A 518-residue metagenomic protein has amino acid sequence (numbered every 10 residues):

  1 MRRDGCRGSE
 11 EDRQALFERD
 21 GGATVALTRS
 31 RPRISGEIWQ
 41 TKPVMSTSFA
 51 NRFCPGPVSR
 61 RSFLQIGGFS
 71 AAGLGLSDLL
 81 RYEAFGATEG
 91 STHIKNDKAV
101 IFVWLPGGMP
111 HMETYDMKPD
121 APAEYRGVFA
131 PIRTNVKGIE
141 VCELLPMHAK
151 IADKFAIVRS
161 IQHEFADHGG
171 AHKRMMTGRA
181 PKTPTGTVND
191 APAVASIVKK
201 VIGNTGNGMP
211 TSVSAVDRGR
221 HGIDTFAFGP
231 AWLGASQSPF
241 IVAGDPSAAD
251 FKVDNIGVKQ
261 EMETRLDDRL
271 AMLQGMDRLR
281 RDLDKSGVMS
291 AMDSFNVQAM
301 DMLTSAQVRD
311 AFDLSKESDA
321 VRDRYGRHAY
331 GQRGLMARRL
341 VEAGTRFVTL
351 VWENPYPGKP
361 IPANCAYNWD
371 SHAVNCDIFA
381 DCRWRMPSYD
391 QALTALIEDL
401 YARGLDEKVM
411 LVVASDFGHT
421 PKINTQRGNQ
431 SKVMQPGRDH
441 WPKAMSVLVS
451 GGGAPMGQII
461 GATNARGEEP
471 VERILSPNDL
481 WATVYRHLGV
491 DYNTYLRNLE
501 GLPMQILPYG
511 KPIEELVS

Functional and structural regions predicted by a protein language model:
D4, I34, I513-E515: Short, low-complexity polar/charged micro-motifs in intrinsically disordered terminal tails
G21-T24, T28, Q426: Alpha-helical transmembrane segments and their juxtamembrane interfaces
T24-L27, R33-T41: Short, positively charged and aromatic/hydrophobic N-terminal segments
I38-S518: Ligand-binding pockets and gating/stacking loops
